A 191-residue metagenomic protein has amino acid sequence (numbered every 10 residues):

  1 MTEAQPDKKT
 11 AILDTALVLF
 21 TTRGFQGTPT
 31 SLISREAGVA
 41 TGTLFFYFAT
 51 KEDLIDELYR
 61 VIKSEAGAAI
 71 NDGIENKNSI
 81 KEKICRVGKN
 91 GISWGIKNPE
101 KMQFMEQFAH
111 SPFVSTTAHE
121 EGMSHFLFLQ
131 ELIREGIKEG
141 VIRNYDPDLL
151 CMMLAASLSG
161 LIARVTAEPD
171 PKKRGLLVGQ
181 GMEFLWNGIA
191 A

Functional and structural regions predicted by a protein language model:
M1-R23, T28-E36, D53: Basic, helix-initiating cap at the start of DNA-binding domains
T2, R86-K89, S93, L127-E139 (+2 more regions): C-terminal peripheral helix-coil segments that are non-catalytic and often amphipathic
A37-F48: Short hydrophobic/aromatic patch on the recognition helix
I55-I62: Alpha-helical DNA-contacting segments of helix-turn-helix folds
E57, N71-K97, C151-L154: Hydrophobic alpha-helical connector segments
S64-G67, N71, K97, V114-E139 (+1 more regions): Amphipathic alpha-helical packing segments from all-alpha helical-bundle domains
G95-F113, A163-A167: Amphipathic alpha-helical segments used for helix-helix packing
M102-E106, T117, Y145, R174: Short, hydrophobic secondary-structure boundary micro-motifs
